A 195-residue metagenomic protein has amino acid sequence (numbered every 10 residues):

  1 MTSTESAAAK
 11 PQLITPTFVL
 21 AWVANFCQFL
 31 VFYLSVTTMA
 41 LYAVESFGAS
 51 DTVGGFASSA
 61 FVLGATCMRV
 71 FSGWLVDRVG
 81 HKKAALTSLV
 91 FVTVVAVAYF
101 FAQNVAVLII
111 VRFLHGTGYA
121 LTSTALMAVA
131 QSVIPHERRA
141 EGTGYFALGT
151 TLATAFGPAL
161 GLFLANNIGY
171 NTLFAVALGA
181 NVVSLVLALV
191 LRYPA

Functional and structural regions predicted by a protein language model:
I14-T38: Pair of pore-lining "gating" transmembrane helices in MFS-fold secondary transporters
A21, A106-R112: Short hydrophobic/alpha-helical segments at membrane-entry points of transmembrane helices in Major Facilitator
T38-D51: Short amphipathic helix-loop junctions that connect adjacent transmembrane helices in Major Facilitator Superfamily/SLC
V62-V70, T154-A155: Residue-level signature of mid-helix packing/kink "hotspots" within the transmembrane helices of 12-pass Major
C67-A102: Conserved MFS/SLC helix-loop-helix module at the cytosolic interface between two early adjacent transmembrane helices
V95-Y99, H115, A188: MFS-fold secondary transporters
V111-G149: Cytoplasmic helix-loop-helix junction between adjacent transmembrane helices in 12-TM secondary transporters
G179-A195: C-terminal membrane-cytosol helix-exit motif in multi-pass small-molecule transporters
